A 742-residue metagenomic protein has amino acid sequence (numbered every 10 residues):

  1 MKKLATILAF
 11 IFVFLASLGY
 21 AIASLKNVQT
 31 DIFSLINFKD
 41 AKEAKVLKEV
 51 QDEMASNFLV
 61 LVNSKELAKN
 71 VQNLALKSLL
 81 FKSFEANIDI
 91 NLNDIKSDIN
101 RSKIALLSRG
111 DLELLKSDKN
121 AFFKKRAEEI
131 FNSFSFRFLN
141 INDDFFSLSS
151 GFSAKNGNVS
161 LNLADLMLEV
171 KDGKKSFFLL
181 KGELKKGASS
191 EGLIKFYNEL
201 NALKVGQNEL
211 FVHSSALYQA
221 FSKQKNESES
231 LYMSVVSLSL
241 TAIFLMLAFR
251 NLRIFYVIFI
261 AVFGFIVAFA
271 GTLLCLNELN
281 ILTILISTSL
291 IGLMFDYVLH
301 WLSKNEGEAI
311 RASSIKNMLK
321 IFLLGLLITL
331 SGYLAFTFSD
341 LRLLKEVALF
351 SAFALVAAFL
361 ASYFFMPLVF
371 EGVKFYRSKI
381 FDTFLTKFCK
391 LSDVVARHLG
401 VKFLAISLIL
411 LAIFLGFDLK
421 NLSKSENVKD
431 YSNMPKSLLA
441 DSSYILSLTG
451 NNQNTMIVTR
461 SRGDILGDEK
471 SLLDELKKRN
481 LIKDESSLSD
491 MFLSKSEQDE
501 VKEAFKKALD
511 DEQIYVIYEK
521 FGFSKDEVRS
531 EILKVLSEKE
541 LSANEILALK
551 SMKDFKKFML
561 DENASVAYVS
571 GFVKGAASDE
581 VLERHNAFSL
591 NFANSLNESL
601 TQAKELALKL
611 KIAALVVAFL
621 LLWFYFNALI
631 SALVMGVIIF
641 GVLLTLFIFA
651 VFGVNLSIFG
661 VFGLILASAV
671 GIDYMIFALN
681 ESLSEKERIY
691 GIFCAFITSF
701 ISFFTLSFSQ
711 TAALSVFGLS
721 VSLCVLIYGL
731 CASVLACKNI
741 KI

Functional and structural regions predicted by a protein language model:
M1-T30, E191, N198, A202-E426 (+1 more regions): Membrane-embedded transmembrane helical bundles of large multi-pass transporters/channels
A21-N63, L163-M167, D418-R462, A669 (+1 more regions): Solvent-exposed, non-transmembrane loop/terminal regulatory segments of multi-pass membrane proteins
V46, G400-K520: Juxtamembrane segments of multi-pass membrane proteins
F58-A75, F84-L106, M456-K477, S487-S489 (+1 more regions): Membrane-proximal extracellular/periplasmic loop immediately following the first transmembrane helix
N70-S78, G192-A202, D468-K477, D579-H585: Short amphipathic alpha-helices in soluble, non-transmembrane regions that often serve as interface/regulatory elements
L80-D89, N208-H213, L481-S489: Short beta-strand elements
D89-G182, F221, L488-A567: Extracytoplasmic
F138-N251, E538-F619, W623: Extracytoplasmic
